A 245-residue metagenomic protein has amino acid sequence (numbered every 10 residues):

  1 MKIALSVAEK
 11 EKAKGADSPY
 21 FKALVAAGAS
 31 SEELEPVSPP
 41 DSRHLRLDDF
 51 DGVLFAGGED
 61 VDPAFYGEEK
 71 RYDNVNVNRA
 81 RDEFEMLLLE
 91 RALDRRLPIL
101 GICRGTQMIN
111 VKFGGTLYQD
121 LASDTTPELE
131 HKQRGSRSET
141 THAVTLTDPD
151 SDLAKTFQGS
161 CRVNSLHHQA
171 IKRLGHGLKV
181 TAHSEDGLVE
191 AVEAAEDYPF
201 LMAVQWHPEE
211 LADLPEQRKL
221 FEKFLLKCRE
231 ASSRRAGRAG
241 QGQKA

Functional and structural regions predicted by a protein language model:
M1-L100, N110-K112, Y118, A122-D150 (+5 more regions): N-terminal beta1-alpha1 cap of cysteine-dependent amidohydrolase-like domains
C103: Conserved G/P- and acidic residue-centered "switch" motifs that form tight phosphate/ATP-binding loops in soluble
T106-M108: Hydrophobic, aromatic-enriched interface-forming segments
M202-Q205: Active-site-proximal beta-strand elements of phosphoester/diester hydrolases
